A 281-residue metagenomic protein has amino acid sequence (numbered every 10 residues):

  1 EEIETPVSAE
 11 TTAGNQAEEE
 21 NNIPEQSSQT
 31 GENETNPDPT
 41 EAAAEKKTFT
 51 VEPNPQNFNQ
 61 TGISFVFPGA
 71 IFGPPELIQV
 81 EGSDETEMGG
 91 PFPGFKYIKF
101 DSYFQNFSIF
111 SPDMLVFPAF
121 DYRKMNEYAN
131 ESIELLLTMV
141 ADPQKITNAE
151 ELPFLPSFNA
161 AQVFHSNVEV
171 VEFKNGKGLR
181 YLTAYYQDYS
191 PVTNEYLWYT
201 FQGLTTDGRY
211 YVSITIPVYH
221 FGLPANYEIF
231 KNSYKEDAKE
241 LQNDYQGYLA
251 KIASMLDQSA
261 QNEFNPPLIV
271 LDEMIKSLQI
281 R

Functional and structural regions predicted by a protein language model:
E1-T50: Ser/Thr-rich, Proline-interspersed low-complexity disordered segments
T35, G208-R209: Short, surface-exposed beta-edge/turn micro-motifs
A44-N175, V270-R281: N-terminal "mature-domain start" segment
Q79-G90, L152, D188-Y196, G222-A238: Low-complexity, polar-biased intrinsically disordered regions enriched in Pro/Ser/Thr/Gly
L136, Q202, K231-K235: Short, low-complexity, polar/charged sequence segments that are solvent-exposed and flexible
K145-D207, T215-P224: Signature of long, low-cysteine stretches enriched in small and polar/charged residues
V218-R281: Surface-exposed amphipathic alpha-helical segments
